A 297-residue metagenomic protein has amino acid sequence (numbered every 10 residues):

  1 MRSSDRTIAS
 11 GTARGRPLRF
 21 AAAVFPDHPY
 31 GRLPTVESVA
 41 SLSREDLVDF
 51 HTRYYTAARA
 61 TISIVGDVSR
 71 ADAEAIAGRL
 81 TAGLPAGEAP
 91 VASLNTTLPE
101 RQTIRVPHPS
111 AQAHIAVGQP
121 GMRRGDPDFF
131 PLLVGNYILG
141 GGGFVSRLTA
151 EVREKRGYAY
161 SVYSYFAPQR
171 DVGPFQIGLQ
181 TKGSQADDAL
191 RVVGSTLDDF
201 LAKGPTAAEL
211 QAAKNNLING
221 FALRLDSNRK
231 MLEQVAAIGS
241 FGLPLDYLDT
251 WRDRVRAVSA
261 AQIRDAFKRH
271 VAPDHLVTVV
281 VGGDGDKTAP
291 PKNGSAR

Functional and structural regions predicted by a protein language model:
M1-E88, R105, P131, K155-R156 (+1 more regions): Charge-rich, well-structured scaffold segments of protease-associated domains
A22, A89-V145: His/Glu-based metal-binding/catalytic segments typifying zinc-dependent metallopeptidases
V145-S146, M231: Generic non-transmembrane alpha-helix signal with a bias for helix starts/N-cap capping motifs
